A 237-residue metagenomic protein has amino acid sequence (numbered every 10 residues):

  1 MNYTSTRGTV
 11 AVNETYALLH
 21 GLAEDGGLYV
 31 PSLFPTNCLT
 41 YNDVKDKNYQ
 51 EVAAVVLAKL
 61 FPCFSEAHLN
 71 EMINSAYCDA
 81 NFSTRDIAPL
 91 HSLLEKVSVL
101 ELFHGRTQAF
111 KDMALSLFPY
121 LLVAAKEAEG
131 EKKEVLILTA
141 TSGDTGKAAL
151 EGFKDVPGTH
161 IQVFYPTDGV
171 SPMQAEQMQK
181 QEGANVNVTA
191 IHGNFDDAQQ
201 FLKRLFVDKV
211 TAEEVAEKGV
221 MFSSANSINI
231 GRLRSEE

Functional and structural regions predicted by a protein language model:
M1-E236: PLP-dependent amino-acid enzyme catalytic core
